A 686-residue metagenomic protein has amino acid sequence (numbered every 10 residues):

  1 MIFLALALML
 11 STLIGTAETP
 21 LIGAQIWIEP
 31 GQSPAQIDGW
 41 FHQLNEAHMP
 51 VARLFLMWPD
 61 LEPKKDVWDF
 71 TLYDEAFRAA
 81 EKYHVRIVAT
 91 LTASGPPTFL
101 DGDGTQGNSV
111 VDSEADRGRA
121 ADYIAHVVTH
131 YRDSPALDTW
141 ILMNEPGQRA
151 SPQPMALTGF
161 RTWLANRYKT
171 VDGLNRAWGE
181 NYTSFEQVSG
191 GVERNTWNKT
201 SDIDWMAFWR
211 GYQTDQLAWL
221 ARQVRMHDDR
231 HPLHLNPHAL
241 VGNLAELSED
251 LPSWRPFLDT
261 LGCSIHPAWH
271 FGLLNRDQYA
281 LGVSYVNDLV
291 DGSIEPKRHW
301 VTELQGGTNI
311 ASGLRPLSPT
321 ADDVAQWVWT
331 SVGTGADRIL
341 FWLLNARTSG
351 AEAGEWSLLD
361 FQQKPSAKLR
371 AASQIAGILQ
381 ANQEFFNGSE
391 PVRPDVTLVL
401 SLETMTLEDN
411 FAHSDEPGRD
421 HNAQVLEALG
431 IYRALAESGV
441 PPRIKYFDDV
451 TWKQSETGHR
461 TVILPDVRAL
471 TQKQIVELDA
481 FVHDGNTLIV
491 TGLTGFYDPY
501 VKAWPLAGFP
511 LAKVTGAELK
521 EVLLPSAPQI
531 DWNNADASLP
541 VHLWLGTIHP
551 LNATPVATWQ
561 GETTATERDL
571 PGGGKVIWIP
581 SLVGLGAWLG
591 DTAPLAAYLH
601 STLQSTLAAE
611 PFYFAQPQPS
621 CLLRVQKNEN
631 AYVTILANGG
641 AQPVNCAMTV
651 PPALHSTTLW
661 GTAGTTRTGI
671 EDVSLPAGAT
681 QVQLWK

Functional and structural regions predicted by a protein language model:
M9-E75, D122-I124, L137-D138, S620-E629 (+3 more regions): Mature N-terminal, pre-catalytic/accessory segment of carbohydrate-active enzymes
G23-Q32, M57-F70, G104-A121, M143-A150 (+7 more regions): The substrate-binding groove and active-site-proximal loops of carbohydrate-active enzymes, especially glycoside
G31-E46, A120-H126, N243-W254, T320-V328 (+1 more regions): Short, acidic/polar
D38-N108, R117-G118, A125-H126, W219-H227 (+1 more regions): Aromatic-lined substrate-binding rim segments of carbohydrate-active enzymes
V110-E114, G118, D122-H126, H130-R276 (+1 more regions): Polysaccharide-binding and catalytic clefts of secreted carbohydrate-active enzymes
H234-P237, V241-G430, E521-P525, W532-N534 (+4 more regions): Hydrophobic targeting/anchoring helices
R433-Q454: A short, well-structured beta->alpha microelement
P465-K686: A conserved amphipathic helix/loop scaffold that creates a polar/acidic microenvironment used either to coordinate
